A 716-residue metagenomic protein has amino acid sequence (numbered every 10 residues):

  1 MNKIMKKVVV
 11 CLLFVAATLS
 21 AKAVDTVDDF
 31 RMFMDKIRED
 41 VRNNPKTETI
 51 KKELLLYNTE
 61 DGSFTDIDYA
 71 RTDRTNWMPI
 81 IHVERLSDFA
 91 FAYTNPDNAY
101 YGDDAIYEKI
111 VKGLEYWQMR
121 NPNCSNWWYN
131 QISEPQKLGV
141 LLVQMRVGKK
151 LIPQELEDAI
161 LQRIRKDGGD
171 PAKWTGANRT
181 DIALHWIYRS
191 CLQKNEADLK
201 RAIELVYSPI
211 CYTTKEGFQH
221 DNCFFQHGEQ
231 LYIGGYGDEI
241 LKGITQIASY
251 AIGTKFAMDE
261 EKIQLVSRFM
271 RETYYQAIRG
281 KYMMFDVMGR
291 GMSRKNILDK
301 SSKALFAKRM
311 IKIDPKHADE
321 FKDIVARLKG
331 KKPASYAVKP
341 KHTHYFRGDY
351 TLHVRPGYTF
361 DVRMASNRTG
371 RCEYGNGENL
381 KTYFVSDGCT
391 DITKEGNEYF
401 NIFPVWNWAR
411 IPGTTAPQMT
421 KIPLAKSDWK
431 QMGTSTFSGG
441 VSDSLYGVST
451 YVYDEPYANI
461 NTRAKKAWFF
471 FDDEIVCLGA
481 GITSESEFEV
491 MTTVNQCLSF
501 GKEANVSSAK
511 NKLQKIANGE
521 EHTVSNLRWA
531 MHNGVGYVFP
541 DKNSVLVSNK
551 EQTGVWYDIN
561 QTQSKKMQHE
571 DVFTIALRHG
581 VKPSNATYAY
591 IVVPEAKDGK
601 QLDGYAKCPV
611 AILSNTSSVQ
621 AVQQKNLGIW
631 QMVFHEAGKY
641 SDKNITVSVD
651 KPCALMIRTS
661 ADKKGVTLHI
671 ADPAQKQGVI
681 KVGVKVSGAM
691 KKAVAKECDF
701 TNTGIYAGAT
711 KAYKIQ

Functional and structural regions predicted by a protein language model:
M1-V9: Bacterial N-terminal signal peptides that target proteins for export
L13-A21: Hydrophobic h-region of N-terminal signal peptides that target proteins for export in Gram-negative bacteria
V24-E48: Extreme N-terminal leader/anchor segments
V27-F30, T47-I50, Y107, L156-E157 (+4 more regions): Short amphipathic alpha-helical segments that mediate assembly, nucleic-acid/protein binding, or membrane association
K52-R294: Aromatic-lined, polymer-binding surfaces characteristic of secreted/periplasmic polysaccharide-degrading enzymes
I247-T667, P673-Q675, A689-M690: Extended polysaccharide-engagement surfaces of secreted carbohydrate-active enzymes
P583-N585, A693-Q716: Solvent-exposed, conformationally flexible loop/turn segments
G678-A693: Beta-strand-rich binding/interaction modules
